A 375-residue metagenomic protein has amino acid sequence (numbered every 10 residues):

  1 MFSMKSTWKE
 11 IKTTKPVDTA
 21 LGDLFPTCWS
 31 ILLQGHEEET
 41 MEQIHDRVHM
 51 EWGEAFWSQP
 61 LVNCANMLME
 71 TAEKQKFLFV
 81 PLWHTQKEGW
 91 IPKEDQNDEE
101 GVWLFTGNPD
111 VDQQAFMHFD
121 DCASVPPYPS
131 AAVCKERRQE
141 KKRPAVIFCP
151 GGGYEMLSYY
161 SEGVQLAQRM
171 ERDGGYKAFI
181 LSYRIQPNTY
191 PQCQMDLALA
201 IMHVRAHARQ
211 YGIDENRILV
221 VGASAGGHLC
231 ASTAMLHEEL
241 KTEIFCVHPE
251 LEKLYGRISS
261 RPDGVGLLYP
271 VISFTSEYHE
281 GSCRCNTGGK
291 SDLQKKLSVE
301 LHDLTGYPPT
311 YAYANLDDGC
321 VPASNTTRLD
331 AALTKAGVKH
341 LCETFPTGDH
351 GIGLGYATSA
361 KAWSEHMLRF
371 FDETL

Functional and structural regions predicted by a protein language model:
M1-E100, N108-D112: N-terminal targeting or regulatory segments adjacent to alpha/beta-hydrolase or S9 domains
F2-S3, W8, T13-L24, W29-L32 (+2 more regions): C-terminal catalytic histidine-bearing segment of alpha/beta-hydrolase fold enzymes
K142-G151: Short beta-strand element of the alpha/beta-hydrolase
S158-Q165, F179-E215, G355-A362: Catalytic nucleophile-loop/oxyanion-hole region of alpha/beta-hydrolase and closely related hydrolase-like folds
L199-E280, Q294: Primarily recognizes the serine-hydrolase "nucleophile elbow" in alpha/beta-hydrolase and SGNH/GDSL folds
E250-L254, T287-H302, Y307-P308: Active-site nucleophile elbow and catalytic-triad environment of alpha/beta-hydrolase enzymes
F274, D317-V321: Acidic catalytic loop of the alpha/beta-hydrolase fold
G306, Y311-A314, D318: Short beta-strand/loop motif that positions the catalytic acidic residue of the alpha/beta-hydrolase fold
